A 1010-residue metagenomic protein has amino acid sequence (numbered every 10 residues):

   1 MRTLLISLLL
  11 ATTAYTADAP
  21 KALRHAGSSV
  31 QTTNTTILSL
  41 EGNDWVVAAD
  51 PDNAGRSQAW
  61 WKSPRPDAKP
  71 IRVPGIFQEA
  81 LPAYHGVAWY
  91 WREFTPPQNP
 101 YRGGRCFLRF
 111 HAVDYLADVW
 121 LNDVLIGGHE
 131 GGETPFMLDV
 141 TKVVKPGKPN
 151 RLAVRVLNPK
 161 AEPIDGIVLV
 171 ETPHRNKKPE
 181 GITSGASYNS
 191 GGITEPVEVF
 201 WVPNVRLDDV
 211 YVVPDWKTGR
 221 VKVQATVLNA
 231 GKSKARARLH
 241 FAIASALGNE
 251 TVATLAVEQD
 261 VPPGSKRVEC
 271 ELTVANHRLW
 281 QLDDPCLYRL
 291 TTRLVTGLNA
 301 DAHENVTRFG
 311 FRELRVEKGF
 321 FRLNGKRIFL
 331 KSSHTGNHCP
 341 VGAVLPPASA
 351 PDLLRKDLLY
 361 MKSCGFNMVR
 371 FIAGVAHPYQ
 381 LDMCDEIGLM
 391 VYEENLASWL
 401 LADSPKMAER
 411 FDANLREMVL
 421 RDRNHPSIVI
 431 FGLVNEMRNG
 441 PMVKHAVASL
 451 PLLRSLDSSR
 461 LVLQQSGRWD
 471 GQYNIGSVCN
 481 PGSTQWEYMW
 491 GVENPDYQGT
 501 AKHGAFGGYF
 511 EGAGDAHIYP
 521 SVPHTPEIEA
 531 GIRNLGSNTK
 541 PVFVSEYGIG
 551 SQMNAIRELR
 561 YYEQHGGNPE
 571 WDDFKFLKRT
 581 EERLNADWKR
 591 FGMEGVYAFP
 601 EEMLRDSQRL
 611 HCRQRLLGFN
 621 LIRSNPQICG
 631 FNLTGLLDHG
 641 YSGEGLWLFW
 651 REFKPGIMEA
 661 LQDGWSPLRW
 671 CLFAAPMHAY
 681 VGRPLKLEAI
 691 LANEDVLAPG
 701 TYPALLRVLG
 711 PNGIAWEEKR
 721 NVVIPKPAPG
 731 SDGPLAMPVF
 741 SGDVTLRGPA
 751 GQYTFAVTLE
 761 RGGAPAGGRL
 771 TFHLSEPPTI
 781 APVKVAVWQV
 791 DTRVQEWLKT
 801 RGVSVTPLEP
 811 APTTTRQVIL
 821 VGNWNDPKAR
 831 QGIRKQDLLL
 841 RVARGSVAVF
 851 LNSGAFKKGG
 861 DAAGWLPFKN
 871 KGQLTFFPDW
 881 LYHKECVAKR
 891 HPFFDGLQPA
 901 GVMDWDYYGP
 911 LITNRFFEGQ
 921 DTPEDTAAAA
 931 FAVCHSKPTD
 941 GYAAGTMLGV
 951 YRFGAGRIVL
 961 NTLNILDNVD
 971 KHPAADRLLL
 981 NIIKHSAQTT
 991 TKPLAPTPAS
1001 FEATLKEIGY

Functional and structural regions predicted by a protein language model:
A17-L81, T95, R151, R155-I164 (+7 more regions): Accessory carbohydrate-binding/adhesion or oligomerization-edge regions at the termini of glycan-active proteins
K21-Q31, D50-P51, A80, H85-R206 (+4 more regions): Accessory beta-strand-rich segments of carbohydrate-active enzymes
P74-E130, F200-Y211, H277, T291 (+5 more regions): Active-site-adjacent substrate/metal-binding segments within catalytic domains of carbohydrate-active enzymes
L121, R220-D260, K266-C270, L290-T292 (+3 more regions): Beta-strand-rich binding/interaction modules
K356-M361, M368-D638, G643-W650, N825: Substrate-binding/catalytic cleft of secreted carbohydrate-active enzymes, primarily glycoside hydrolases
F619, L633-I690, D695, I1008-G1009: Aromatic-rich peripheral "rim/lid" segments of glycoside hydrolase catalytic domains that contact and position glycan
E652, V681, I690, A704 (+9 more regions): Extracellular ligand-binding/catalytic regions of CAZymes and related secreted enzymes and adhesion modules
W824-P910, N961: A glycine-rich, often tryptophan-bearing local segment used as a flexible ligand/cofactor-contacting loop or short
